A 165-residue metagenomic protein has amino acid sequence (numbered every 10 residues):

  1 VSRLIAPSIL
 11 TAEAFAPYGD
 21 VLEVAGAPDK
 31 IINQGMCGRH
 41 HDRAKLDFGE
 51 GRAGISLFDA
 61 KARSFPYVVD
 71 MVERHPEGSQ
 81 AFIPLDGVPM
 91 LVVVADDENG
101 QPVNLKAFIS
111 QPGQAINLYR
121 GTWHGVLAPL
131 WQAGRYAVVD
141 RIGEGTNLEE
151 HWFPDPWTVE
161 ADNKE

Functional and structural regions predicted by a protein language model:
V1-A107, W131, E144-E165: Non-catalytic, conserved peripheral segments adjacent to functional cores
I109-L127: Conserved metal-binding segment of the jelly-roll/cupin
T122-E150: A short beta-strand-loop micro-motif that forms or neighbors metal/cofactor- and ligand-binding patches at active-site
